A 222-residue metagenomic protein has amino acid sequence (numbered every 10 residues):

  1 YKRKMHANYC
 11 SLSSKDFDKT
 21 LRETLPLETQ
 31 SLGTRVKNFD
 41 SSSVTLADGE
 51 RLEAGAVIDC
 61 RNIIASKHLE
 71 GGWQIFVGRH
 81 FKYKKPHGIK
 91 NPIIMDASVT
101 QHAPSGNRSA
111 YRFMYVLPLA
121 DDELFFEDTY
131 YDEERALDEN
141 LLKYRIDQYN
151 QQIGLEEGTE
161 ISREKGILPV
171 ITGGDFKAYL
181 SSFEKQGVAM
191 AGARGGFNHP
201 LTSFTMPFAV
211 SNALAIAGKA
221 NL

Functional and structural regions predicted by a protein language model:
Y1-S41: A conserved beta-strand/loop capping segment in the N-terminal third of enzymes that catalyze redox or closely related
K2, Y131-E133, G195-N198: A short, flexible beta-alpha/helix-coil linker loop
H6-A7, A136-E139, L201-F204: Short, solvent-exposed loop/turn segments at secondary-structure boundaries
T24-E160, I171-Y179: Predominantly flavin-linked oxidoreductase catalytic cores and closely associated redox partners
V116, D121-E123, F183-L201: Short FAD-binding loop at a beta-strand-to-alpha-helix junction that anchors the flavin cofactor in diverse
R194-A215: A conserved FAD-binding loop/helix module that cradles the flavin
L214-L222: C-terminal helical "tail/cap" subdomain of flavin- and related membrane-associated enzymes
